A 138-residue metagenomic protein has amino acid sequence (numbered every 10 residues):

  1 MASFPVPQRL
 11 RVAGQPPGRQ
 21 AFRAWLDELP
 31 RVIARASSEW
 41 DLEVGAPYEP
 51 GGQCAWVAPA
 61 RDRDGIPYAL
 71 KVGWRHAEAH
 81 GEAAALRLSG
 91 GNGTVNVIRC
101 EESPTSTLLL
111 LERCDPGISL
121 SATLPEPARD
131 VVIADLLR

Functional and structural regions predicted by a protein language model:
M1-G45: Juxta-kinase regulatory segment immediately upstream of eukaryotic protein kinase catalytic domains
L26, P30, D64-L110, G117-L136: A conserved alpha-helical element in kinase catalytic cores
S38, R63-D64: Short strand-coil-strand connectors
A46-G51: Protein kinase glycine-rich loop
Q53, P116: A generic "binding-loop/recognition-motif" signal
C54-A60: ATP phosphate-binding glycine-rich loop
